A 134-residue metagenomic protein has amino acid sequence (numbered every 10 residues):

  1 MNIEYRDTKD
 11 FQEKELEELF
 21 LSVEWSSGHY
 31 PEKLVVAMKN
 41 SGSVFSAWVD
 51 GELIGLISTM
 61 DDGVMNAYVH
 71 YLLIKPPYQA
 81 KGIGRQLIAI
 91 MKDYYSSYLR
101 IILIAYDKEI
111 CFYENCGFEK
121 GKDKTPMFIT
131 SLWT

Functional and structural regions predicted by a protein language model:
M1-P31, K124-M127, T134: Short amphipathic alpha-helix that is part of the acyltransferase structural core
V35, K39-I57: Conserved beta-hairpin
D61-V69, Q79, D123: A conserved beta-turn-beta hairpin within the catalytic core of GNAT-like acetyltransferases that forms part
P77-L87: Conserved acetyl-CoA pyrophosphate-binding loop and the N-cap/start of the following alpha-helix in GNAT-like
S97-S131: Conserved active-site alpha-helix within GNAT-family acetyltransferase domains
